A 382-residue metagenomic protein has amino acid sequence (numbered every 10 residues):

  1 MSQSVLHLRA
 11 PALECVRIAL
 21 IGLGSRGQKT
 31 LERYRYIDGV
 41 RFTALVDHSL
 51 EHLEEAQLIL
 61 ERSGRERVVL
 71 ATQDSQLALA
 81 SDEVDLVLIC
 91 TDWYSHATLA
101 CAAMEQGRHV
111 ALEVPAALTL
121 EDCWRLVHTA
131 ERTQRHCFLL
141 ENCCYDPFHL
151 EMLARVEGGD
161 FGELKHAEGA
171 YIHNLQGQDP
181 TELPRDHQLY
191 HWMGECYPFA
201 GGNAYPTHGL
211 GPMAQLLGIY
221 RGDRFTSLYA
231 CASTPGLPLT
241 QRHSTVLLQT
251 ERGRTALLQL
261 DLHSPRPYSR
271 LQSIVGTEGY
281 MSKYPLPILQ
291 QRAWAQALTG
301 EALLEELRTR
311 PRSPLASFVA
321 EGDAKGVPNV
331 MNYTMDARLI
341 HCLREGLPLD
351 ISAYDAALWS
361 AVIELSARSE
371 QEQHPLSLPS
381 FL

Functional and structural regions predicted by a protein language model:
M1-S63: N-terminal Rossmann-like dinucleotide-binding module
S2, L8, A12, Q178 (+5 more regions): Contiguous beta-strand/loop segments that form the cofactor/metal-binding neighborhood of enzyme cores
G22, T133-H136, C143-L237, Q373: Predominantly a Rossmann-like dinucleotide-binding segment in NAD(P)-dependent oxidoreductases
R41, C342-W359: Glycine- and charged-residue-rich phosphate/anionic-cofactor binding loop of Rossmann-like
T43, V69, D85: Conserved acidic residues
R67-D74: Conserved SAM-binding strand-loop segment of SAM-dependent methyltransferases
L86, D92-Y145, G159: Beta-strand-loop-alpha-helix segment that lines the small-molecule cofactor/substrate pocket of alpha/beta enzymes
A357, H374-L382: C-terminal lid/capping helical subdomain adjacent to the catalytic/cofactor pocket in oxidative enzymes
